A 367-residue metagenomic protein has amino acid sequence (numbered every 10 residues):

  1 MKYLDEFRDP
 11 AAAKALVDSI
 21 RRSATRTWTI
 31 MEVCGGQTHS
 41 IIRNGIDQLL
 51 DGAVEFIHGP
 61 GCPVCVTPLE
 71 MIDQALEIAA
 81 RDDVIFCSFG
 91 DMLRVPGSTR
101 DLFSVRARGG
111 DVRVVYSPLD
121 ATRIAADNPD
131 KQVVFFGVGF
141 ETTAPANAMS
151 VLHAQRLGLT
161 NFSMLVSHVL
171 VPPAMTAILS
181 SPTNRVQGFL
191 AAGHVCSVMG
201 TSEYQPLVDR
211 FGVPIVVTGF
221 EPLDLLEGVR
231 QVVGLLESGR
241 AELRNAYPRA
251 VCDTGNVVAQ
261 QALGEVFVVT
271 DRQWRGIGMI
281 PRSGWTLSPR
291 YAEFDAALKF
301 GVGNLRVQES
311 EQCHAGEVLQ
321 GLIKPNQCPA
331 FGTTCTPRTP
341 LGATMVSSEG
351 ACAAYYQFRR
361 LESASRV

Functional and structural regions predicted by a protein language model:
M1-D130, A144, A148, L152-L157 (+4 more regions): Metallocofactor- and cofactor-centric catalytic cores in central/energy metabolism, strongly enriched
T27-I30, N161-F162, S238-P248, W274 (+2 more regions): Flexible, glycine/charged-enriched surface loops at secondary-structure junctions
I30-E32, R113, V134-G137, S163-L165 (+2 more regions): Short catalytic-loop micro-motif centered on adjacent basic/acidic residues
D127-K131, H153-T160, S181-N184, V213 (+1 more regions): Secondary-structure boundary elements
F136, F140-E203: Phosphate/pyrophosphate-binding betaalpha-module
L165, T183-C252: A conserved active-site cap/scaffold subdomain adjacent to cofactor or substrate pockets
L226-E317: Internal helical hairpin/lid segments
